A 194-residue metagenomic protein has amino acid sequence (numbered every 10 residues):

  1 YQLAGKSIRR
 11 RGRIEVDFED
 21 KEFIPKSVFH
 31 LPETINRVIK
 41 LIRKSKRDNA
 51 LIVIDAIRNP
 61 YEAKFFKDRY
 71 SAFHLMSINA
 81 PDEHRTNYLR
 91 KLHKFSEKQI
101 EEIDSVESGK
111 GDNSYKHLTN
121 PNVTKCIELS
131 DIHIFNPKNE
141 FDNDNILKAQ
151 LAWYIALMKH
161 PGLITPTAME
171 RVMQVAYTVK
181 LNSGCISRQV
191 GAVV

Functional and structural regions predicted by a protein language model:
Y1-L51, I57: ATP-dependent small-molecule kinase phosphotransfer cores that center on conserved nucleotide phosphate-binding segments
K46-P60, Y115-L118, M169-V179: Short linear interaction motifs
A50-L51, F73, I127, D131: Conserved acidic residues
D55-I57, F66-H93: Conserved phosphate-donor/acceptor-positioning beta-strand/loop module used by diverse small-molecule
E62, K91-A149: Small-molecule kinase domains that catalyze NTP-dependent phosphoryl transfer to phosphate-bearing small molecules
E140-Q174: Short, compositionally biased leader-like segments
I164-V190: Short, basic/aromatic recognition patches
A192-V194: Short hydrophobic alpha-helical segments used for membrane anchoring or interfacial signaling
